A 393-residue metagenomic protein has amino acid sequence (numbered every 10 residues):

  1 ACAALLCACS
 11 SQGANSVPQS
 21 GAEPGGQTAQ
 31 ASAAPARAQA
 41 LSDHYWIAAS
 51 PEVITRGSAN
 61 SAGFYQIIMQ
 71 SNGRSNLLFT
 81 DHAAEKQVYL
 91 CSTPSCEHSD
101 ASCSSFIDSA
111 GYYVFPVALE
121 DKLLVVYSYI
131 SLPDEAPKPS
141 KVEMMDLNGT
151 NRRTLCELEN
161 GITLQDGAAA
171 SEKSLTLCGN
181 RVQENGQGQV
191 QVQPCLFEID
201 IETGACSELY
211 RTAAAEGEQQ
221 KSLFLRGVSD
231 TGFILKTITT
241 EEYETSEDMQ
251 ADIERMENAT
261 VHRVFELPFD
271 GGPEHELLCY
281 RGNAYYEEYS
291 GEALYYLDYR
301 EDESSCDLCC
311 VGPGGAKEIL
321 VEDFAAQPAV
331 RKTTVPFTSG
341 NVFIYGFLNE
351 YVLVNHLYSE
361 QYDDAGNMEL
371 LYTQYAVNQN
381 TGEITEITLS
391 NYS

Functional and structural regions predicted by a protein language model:
A1-A3: Sec-dependent N-terminal signal peptides
L5-A8: C-terminal motif of bacterial Sec signal peptides marking the signal peptidase cleavage site
S11-G21: Bacterial Sec signal peptide processing site at the extreme N-terminus
Q12, G26-S50, G73-C103, P133-E159 (+4 more regions): Surface-exposed loop/turn elements that mediate protein-protein interactions on large endomembrane-trafficking
H44-N60, D100-V117, N160-E172, A214-D230 (+3 more regions): Repeated scaffold domains used in trafficking and secretory/extracellular systems, primarily beta-propellers
A59, M69-S71, H82, A118-L119 (+12 more regions): Generic beta-strand structural signal
G63, L175, G188, G232-F233 (+5 more regions): Carboxylate-rich, polar loop motifs that coordinate divalent cations or form catalytic acidic clusters
F64-I68, V125-Y127, T176-G179, F233-T237 (+2 more regions): Residue position within the beta-strands of beta-propeller blades
